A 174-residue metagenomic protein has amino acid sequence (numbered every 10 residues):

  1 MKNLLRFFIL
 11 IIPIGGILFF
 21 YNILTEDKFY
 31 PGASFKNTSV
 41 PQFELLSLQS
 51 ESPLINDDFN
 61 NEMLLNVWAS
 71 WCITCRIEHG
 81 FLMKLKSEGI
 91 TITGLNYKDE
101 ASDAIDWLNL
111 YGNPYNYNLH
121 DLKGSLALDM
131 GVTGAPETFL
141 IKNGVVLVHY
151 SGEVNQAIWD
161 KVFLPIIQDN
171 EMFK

Functional and structural regions predicted by a protein language model:
M1-L46: N-terminal targeting signals for export/organelle localization
R6, L110-P114, D121-I167: Thiol/disulfide oxidoreductase modules built on the thioredoxin-like
T25, E44-S52, N118-D121: Short gly/ser/thr-rich secondary-structure transition/capping motifs
P41, W68, T93: Conserved Rossmann-like nucleotide-binding pocket used by diverse enzymes that bind dinucleotide cofactors
Q42, N61, G89, Y115-N116: A generic structural signal for alpha->beta connector loops
P53-R76: Short active-site neighborhood of thiol/selenol oxidoreductases, capturing the structured segment around
L64-L65, I92, T138: Hydrophobic beta-strand anchors of alpha/beta hydrolase catalytic cores
R76-Y111, L122-D129: Structural microenvironment flanking redox-active thiols in thiol-disulfide oxidoreductases
